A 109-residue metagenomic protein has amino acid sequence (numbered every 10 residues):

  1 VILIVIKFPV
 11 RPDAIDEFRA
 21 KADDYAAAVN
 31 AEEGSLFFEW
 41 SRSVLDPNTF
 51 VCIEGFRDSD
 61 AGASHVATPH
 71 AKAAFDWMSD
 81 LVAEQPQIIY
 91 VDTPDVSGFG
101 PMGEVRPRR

Functional and structural regions predicted by a protein language model:
V1-I2, D16-E17, E33-S35: Short, flexible segments with low predicted structural confidence
V1-L3, G55-P69, Y90-D95, F99-R109: Short, Lys/Arg-enriched charge-dense amphipathic segments
I2-P9, E39-V66, Q87: Short, well-ordered beta-strand segments in beta-rich or mixed alpha/beta enzyme and ligand-binding folds
V10-F18: Short, surface-exposed ligand-recognition loops at beta-strand->loop->(often short) alpha-helix junctions that present
D24-L36, G55-Y90: An amphipathic, aromatic/His-enriched active-site/gating alpha helix that lines ligand/cofactor pockets
E39-N48, A74-R109: Glycine-rich beta-strand-turn "strand-cap" elements at beta-sheet edges
